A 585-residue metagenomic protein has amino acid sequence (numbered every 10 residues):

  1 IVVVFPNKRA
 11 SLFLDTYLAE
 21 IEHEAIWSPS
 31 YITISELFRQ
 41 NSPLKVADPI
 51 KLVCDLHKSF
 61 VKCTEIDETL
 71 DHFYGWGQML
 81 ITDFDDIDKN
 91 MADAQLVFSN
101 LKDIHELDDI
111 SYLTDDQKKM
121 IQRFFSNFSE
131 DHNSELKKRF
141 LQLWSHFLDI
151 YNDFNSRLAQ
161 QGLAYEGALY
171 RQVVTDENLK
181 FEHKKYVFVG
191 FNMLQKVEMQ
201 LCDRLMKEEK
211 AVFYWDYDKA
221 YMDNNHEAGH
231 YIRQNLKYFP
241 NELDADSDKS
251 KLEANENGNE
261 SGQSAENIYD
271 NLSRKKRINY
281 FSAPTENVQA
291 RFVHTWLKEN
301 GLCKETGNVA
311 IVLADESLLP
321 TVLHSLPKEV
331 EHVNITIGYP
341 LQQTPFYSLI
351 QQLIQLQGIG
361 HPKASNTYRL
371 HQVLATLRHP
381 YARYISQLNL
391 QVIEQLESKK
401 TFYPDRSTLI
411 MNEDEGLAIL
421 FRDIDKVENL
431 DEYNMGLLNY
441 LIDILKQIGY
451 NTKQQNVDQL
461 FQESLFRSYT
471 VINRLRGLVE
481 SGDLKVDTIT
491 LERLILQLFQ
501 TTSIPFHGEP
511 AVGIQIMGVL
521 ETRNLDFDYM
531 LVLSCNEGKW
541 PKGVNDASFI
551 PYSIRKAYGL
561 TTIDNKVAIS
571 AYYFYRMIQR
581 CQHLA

Functional and structural regions predicted by a protein language model:
I1-I554: Nucleic acid-machinery interaction/catalytic patches
Y381, I563-A585: C-terminal accessory regions
G559: Conserved active-site neighborhood of enzyme catalytic/cofactor-binding cores
